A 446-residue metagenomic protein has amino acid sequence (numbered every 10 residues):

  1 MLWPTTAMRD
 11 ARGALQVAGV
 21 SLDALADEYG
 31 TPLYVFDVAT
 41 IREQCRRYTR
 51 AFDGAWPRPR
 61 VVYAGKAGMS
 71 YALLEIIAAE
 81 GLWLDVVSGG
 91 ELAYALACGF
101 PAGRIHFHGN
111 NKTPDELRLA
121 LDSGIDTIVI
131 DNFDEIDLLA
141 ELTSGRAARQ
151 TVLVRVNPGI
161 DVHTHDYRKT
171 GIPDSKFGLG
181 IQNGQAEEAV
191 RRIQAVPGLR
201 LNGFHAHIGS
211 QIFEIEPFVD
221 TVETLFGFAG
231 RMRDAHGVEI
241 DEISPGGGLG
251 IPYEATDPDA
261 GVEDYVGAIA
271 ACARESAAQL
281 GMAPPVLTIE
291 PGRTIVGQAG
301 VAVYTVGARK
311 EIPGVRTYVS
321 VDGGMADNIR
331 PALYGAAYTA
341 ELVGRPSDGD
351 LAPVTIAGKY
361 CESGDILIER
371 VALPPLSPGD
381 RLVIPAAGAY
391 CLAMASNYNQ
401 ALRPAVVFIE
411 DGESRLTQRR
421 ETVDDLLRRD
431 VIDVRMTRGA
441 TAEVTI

Functional and structural regions predicted by a protein language model:
M1-T151, E187, A195-V196, R200 (+1 more regions): A charged N-terminal "starter" segment
W3, G159-K310, L373-L376, N399 (+1 more regions): Active-site loop/helix belt of alpha/beta enzymes
A7, L15, F177-L179, I356 (+2 more regions): Short clusters of hydrophobic/aromatic residues that line enzyme substrate/ligand-binding pockets
R42-C45, V222, V266, V383: Hydrophobic face of alpha-helices
R60-V62, G81-W83, A102-H106, T127 (+7 more regions): Structural preference for beta-strand elements that scaffold enzyme active sites
A64-S70, G89-G90, N110-K112, D131-F133 (+8 more regions): Active-site beta-loop-alpha junctions enriched in small/polar residues
L74-E75, A97-C98, L117-D122, L139-L142 (+6 more regions): Short acidic, glycine/serine/threonine-rich loops at helix termini
R274-A277, M282-I446: Charged (often Lys/Glu-rich) extended helix/loop segments that serve as interaction or gating elements
